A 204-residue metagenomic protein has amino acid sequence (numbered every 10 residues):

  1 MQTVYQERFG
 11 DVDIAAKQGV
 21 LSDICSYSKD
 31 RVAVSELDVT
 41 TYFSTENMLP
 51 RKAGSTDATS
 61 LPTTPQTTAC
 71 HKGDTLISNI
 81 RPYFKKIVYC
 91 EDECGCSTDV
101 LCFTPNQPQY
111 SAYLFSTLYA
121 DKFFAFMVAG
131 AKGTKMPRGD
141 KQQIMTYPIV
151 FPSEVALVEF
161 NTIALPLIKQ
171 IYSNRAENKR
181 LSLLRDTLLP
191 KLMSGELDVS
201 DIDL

Functional and structural regions predicted by a protein language model:
M1-Q2, Q18, E36, Y42 (+4 more regions): Alpha-helix initiation and N-capping motif
M1-V34, M48, A156-E159, L165-E196: Non-catalytic DNA-recognition/assembly elements of restriction-modification systems
D11-V12, L101-S111, G139-Q170: Proline-centric
S22-A33, L37-K72, D92, C96: Sequence-specific dsDNA recognition surfaces
S26, P82-Y83, Q107-Q109, E154 (+1 more regions): Short, glycine-/Ser/Thr-/acidic-enriched flexible segments
K72-F123, V128-M145: A short beta-sheet element
T75-I77, C102, P148, Y172 (+3 more regions): Structured core elements
D198, I202-L204: Amphipathic heptad-repeat alpha-helical coiled-coil/stalk segments that mediate oligomerization, filament/stalk
